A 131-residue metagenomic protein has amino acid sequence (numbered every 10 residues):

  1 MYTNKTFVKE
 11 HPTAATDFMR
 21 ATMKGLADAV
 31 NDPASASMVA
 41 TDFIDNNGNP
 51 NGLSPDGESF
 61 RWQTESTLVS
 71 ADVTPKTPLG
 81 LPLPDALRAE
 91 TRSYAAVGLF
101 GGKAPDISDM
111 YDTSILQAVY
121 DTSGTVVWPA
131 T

Functional and structural regions predicted by a protein language model:
M1-V8, M19: Periplasmic-binding protein-like
K9-E10, Q117: A broad, structure-centric signal for solvent-exposed, well-ordered loop/edge residues that line or flank functional
E10-G101: Secondary-structure end/capping motifs
L87-T131: Conserved C-terminal helix/tail region of periplasmic/extracytoplasmic solute-binding proteins
